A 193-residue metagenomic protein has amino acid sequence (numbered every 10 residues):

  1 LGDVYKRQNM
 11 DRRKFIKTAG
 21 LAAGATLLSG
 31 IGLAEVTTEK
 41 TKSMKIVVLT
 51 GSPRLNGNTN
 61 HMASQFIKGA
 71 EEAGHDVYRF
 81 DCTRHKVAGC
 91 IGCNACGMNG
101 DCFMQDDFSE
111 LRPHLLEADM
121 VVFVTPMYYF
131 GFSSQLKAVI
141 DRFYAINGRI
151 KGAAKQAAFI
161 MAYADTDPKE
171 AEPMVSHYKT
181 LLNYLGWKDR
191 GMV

Functional and structural regions predicted by a protein language model:
L1-Y5: Short, small-residue-biased leader/transition segments that mark boundaries at the very start of proteins
R7-M10, I31-M62, E72: C-terminal segment of N-terminal export signals and the immediately downstream linker at the start of the mature
K14-E35: N-terminal export signals
G24, K179-V193: Glycine-rich phosphate/pyrophosphate-binding loop and the adjoining helix
C82-G100: N-terminal beta-loop-helix "entrance" segment that forms/cooperates in small-molecule cofactor or anionic ligand
F103-L185: Helix-loop-strand module that forms the ligand-binding subsite of alpha/beta enzymes
